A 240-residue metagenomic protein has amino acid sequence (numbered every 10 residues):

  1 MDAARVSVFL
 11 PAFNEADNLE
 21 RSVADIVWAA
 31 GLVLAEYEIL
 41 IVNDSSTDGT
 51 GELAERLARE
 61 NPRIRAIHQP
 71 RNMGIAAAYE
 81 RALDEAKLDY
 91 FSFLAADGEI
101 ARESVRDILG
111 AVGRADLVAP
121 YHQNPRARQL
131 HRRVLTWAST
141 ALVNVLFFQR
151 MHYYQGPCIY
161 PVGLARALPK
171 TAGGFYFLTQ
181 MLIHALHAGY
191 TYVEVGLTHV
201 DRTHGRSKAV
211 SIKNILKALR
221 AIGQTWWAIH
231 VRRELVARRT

Functional and structural regions predicted by a protein language model:
M1-A4, L146-F148, K170-T240: Hydrophobic helical membrane-anchoring modules
A4-V6, V27-I41, G49, P62-R65: Short loop->beta transition adjacent to catalytic acidic/histidine clusters or analogous donor-positioning motifs
E15-A30: Short, well-formed alpha-helical segments that are part of the catalytic scaffolds of diverse glycosyltransferases
D17-R21, D48-L57: Acidic helix N-cap motif at the loop->helix transition within catalytic regions of sugar-transfer enzymes
Y37, G51-E85: Conserved donor nucleotide-binding strand/loop of the catalytic core
N43-E52, G98: A conserved acidic beta->alpha catalytic loop
Q69-E85, Y90, R102-F175, R202-I212 (+1 more regions): Acceptor/aglycone-binding surface of glycosyltransferases and processive sugar-polymer synthases
